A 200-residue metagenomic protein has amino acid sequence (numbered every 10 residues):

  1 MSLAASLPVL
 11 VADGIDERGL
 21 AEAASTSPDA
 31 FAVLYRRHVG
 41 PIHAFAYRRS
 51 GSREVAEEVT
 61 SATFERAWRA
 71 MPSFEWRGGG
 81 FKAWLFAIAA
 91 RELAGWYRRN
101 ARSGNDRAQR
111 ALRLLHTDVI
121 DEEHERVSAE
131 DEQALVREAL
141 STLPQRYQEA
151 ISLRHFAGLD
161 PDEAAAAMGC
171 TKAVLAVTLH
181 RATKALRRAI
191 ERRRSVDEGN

Functional and structural regions predicted by a protein language model:
M1-P41, N200: N-terminal module of bacterial RNA polymerase sigma factors
S2-P8, N105, Q109-L115, E138 (+2 more regions): C-terminal edge and immediately downstream basic/flexible tail or linker adjoining helix-turn-helix-like DNA-binding
S25, G51, A62-G79, R99-A101: Sigma70-family region 2
S25-P28, I120-S152, A157-A167: Amphipathic alpha-helical segment used for protein-protein interaction
Y35-R53, A70, L140, A189-R192: Amphipathic, Lys/Arg- and hydrophobic-enriched alpha-helical face
E58-E65, G79-R91, V177: Structural recognition of an alpha-helix C-terminal capping motif at a helix-to-coil junction
R69-W76, A87-A111, A129, I190-R192: Arg/Lys-rich amphipathic alpha helix in sigma70-family domain 2
A90, A94, Y147, F156 (+1 more regions): DNA-recognition helix of helix-turn-helix
